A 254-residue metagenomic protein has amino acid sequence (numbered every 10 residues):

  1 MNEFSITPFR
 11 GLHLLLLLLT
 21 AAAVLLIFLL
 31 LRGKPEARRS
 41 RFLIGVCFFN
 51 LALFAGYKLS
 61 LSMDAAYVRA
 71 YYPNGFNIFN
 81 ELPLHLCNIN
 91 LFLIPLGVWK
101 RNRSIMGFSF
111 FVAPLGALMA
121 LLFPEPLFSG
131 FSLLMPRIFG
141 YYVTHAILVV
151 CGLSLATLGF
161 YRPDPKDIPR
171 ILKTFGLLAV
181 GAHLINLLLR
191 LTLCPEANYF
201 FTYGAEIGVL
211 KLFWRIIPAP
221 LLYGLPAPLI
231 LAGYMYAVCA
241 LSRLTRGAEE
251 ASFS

Functional and structural regions predicted by a protein language model:
F4-L19, I171, L177, T192-M235: Membrane-interface transmembrane-helix boundary segments in multi-pass integral membrane proteins
H13-G33, C47-L59, A179-H183, P228-A240: Hydrophobic core of alpha-helical transmembrane segments in multi-pass integral membrane proteins
A23-L30, L93-I94, I147-K166: Alpha-helical transmembrane segments in multipass membrane proteins, preferentially the mid-helix core
L31, K58-A70, L122-S132: Juxtamembrane "helix-exit" motif on the non-cytosolic side of transmembrane helices
L31-L43, W99-G107, L158-P169: Membrane-interface helix-boundary motifs at transmembrane edges
R39-V98: A glycine-rich, hydrophobic loop/mini-helix early in the fold
N50-L59, A113-E125, F175-L187: Aromatic-anchored segments of alpha-helical transmembrane domains
V98-A156: Membrane-proximal helix-loop-helix units in multi-pass membrane proteins
